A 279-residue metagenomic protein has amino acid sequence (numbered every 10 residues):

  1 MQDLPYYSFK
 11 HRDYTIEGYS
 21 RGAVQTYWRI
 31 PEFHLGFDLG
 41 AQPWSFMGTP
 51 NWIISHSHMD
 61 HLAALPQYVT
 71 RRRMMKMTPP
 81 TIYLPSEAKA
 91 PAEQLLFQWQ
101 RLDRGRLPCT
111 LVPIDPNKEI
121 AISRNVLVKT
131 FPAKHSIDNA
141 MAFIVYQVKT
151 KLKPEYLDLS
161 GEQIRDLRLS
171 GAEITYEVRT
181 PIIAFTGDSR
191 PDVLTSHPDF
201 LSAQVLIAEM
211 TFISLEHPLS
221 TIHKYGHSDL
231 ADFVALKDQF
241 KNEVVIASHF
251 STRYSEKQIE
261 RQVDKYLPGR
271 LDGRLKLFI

Functional and structural regions predicted by a protein language model:
M1-P50, A142-V145, K151, T175-T186 (+1 more regions): Conserved beta-strand hairpin/beta-sheet module of binuclear metal-dependent hydrolase folds, prominently
D38-P85: Active-site metal-binding motif and surrounding structural segment of the metallo-beta-lactamase
A41, S57, E87, G187-S189 (+2 more regions): Active-site metal-binding loops of divalent metal-dependent hydrolases
A64-R71, L95, S255-D264: Metal-dependent catalytic neighborhoods of phosphoester/phosphodiester hydrolases
T78-P80, E87-D115, R253: Active-site neighborhood of divalent metal-dependent phosphoester bond hydrolases
P79-A88, I207, I246-A247: Short internal beta-strands
R106, T110-K118, V193-I279: Binuclear metal-ion centers of metallo-dependent hydrolases, dominated by the metallo-beta-lactamase
V126-L201, V205-S214: Active-site-proximal loop/helix segment associated with metal-binding centers of metalloenzymes
